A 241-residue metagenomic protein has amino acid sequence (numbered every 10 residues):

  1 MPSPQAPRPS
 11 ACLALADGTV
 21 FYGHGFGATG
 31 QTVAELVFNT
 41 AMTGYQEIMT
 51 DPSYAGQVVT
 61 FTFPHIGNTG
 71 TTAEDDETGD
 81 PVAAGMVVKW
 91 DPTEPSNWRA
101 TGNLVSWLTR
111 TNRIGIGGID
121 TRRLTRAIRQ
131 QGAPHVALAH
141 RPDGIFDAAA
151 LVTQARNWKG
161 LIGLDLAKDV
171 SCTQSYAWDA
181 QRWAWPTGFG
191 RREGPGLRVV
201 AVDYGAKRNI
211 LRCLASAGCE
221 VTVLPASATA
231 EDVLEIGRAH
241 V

Functional and structural regions predicted by a protein language model:
M1-I236: RNA-binding accessory domains that recognize and position tRNA/RNA substrates
A239-V241: Conserved small/polar residues in nucleotide/adenosyl-binding loops
